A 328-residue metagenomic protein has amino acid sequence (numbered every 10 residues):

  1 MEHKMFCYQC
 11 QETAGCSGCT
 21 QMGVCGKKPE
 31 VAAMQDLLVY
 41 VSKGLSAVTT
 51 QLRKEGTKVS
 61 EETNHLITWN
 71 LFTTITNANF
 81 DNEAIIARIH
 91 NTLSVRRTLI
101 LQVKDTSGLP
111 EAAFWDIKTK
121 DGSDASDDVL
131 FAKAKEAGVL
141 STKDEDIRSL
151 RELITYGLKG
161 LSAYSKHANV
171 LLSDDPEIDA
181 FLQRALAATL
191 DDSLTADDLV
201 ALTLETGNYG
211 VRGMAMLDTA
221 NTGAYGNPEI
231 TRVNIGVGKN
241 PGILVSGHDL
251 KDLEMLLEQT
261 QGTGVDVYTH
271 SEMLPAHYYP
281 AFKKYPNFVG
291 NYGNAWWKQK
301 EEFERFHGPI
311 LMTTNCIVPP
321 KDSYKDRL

Functional and structural regions predicted by a protein language model:
E2-L328: Metallocofactor- and cofactor-centric catalytic cores in central/energy metabolism, strongly enriched
